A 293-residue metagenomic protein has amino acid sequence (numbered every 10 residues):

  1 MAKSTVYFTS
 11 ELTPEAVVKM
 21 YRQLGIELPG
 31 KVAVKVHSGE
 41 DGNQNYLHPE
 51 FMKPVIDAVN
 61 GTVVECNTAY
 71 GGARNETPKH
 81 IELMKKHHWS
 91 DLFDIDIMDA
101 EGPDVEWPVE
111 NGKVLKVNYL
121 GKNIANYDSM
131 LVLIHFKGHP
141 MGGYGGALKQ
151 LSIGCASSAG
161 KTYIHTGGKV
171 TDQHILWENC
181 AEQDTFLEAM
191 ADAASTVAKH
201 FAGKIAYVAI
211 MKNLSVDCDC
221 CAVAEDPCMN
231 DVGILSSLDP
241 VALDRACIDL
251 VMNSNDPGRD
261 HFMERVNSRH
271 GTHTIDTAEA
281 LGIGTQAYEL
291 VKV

Functional and structural regions predicted by a protein language model:
A2-K53, A58, T62-V293: Extended, low-polarity segments enriched in aliphatic/aromatic residues
